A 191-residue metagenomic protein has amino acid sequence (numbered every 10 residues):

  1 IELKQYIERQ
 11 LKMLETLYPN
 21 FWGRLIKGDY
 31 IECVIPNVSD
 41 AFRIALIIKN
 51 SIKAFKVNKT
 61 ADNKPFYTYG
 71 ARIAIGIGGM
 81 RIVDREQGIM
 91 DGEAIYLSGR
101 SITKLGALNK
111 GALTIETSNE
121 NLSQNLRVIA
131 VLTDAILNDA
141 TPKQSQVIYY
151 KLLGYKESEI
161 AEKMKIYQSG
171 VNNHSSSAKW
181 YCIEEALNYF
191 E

Functional and structural regions predicted by a protein language model:
I1-E191: Regulatory and interdomain segments flanking nucleotide-handling catalytic cores in signaling/defense enzymes
